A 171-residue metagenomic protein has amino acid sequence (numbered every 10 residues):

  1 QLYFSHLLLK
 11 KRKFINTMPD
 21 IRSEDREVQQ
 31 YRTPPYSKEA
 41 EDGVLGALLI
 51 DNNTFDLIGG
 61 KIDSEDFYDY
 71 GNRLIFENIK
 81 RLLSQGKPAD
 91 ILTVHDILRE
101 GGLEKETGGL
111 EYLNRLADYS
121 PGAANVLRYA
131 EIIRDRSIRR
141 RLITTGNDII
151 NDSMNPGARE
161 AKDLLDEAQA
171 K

Functional and structural regions predicted by a protein language model:
L2-I138: Noncatalytic partner-interaction/assembly domains of nucleic-acid and motor enzyme complexes, especially the accessory
D118-K171: Interdomain "pre-motor" coupling segment immediately N-terminal to P-loop NTPase/helicase cores
